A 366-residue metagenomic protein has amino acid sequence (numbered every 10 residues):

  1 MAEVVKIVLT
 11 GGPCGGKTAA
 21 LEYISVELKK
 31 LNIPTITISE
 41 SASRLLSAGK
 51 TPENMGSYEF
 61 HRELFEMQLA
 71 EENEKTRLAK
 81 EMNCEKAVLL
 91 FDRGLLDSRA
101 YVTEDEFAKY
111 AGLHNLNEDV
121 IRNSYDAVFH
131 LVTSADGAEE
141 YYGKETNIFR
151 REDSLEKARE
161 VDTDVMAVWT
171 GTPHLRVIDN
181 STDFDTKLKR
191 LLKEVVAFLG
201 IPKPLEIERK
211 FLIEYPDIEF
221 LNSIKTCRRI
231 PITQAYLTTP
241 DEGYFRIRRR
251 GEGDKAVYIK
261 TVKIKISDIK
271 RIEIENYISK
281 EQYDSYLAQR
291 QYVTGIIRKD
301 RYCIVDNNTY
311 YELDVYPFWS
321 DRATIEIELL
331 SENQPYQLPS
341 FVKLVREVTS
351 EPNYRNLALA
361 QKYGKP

Functional and structural regions predicted by a protein language model:
A2, K157, T163-L212: NTP-dependent small-molecule kinase module
L9: Hydrophobic anchor at the beta1->P-loop junction of P-loop NTPases
K17: Conserved lysine of the Walker
A20: Hydrophobic positions on the alpha1 helix immediately C-terminal to the Walker A/P-loop
S25-M67: Conserved substrate/cofactor phosphate-moiety recognition/catalytic segment in nucleotide-dependent phosphotransferases
K50-K109: Conserved nucleotide-sensing/catalytic segment adjacent to the nucleotide-binding pocket in NTP-handling enzymes
F91-L155, R159: ATP-dependent NMP and nucleoside kinases share a basic, alpha-helical "lid"
D185-T186, L192-P366: Phosphate-end processing signature that detects enzymes handling 5′-triphosphorylated RNA and polyphosphate
